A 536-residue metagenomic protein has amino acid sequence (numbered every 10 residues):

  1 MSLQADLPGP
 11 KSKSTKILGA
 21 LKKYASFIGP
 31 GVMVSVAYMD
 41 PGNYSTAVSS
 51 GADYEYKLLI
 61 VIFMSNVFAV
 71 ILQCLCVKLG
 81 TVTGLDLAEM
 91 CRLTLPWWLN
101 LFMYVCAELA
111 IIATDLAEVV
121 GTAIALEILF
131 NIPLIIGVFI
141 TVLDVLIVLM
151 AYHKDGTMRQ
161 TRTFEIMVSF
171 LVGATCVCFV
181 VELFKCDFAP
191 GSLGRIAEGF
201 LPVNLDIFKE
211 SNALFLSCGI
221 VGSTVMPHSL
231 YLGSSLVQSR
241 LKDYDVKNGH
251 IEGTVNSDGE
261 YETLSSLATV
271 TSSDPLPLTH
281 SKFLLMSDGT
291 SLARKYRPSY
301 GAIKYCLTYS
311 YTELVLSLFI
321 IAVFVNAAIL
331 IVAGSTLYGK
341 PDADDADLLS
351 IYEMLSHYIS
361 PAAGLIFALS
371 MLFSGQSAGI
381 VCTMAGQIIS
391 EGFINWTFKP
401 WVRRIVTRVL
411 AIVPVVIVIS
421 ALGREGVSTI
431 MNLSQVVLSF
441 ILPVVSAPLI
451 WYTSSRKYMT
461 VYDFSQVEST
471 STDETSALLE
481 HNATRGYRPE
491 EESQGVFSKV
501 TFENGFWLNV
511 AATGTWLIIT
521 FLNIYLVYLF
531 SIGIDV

Functional and structural regions predicted by a protein language model:
K22, S49-C74, A88, R92 (+2 more regions): Extracellular loop-to-transmembrane helix junctions
T46-A52, Q73-L99, I124, K154-T163 (+5 more regions): Flexible loop linkers connecting adjacent transmembrane helices in multi-pass alpha-helical membrane transporters
V48-S49, D53, C91-R92, G121-I136 (+6 more regions): Transmembrane helix-loop boundary segments of multi-pass membrane transporters
V70-V82, V237-Y244, S281-K295, F319-S350: Extracellular/periplasmic helix-exit of transmembrane alpha-helices
W97-W98, V138-I140, G289, Y338 (+7 more regions): Loop-to-transmembrane helix boundary motifs in multi-pass membrane proteins
N100-E108, L129-H153, F170-C178, P400-I417: Transmembrane alpha-helical segments of multi-pass small-molecule transport proteins
D144-V145, L149, L171-I207, L214 (+3 more regions): Hydrophobic alpha-helical segments and their helix-loop junctions in multi-pass secondary transporters
E198-L216, S223, L438-W451, S471-V536: A generic transmembrane alpha-helix motif of multi-pass inner-membrane proteins
